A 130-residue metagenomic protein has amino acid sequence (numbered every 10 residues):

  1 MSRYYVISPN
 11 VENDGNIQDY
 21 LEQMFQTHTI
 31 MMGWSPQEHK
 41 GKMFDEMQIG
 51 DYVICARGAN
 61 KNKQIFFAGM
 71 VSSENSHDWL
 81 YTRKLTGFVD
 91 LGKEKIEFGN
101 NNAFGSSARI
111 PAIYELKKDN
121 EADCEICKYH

Functional and structural regions predicted by a protein language model:
M1-N16, T27-M32, P36-K40, H77-H130: Contiguous surface segments at macromolecular interaction interfaces
M47-Q48: Short, well-ordered loop/turn sites that connect or cap secondary structure elements
R57-N62: Short, charged beta-turn/beta-strand-edge "cap" motif at the junction between a beta-strand and an adjacent loop
Q64-N75: Short beta-strand-centered aromatic/proline hotspots
